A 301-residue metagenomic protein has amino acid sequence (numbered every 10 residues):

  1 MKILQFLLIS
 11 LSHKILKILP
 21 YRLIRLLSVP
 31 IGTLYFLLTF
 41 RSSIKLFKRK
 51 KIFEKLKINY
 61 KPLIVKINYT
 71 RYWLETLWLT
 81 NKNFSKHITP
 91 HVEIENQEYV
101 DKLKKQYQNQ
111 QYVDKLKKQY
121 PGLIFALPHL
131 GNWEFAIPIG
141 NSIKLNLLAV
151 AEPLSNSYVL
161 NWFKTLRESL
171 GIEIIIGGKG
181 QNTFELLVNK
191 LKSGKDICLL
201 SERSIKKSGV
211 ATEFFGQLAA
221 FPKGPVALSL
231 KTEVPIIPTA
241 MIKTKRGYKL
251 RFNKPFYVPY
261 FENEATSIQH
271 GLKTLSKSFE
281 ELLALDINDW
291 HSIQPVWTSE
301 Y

Functional and structural regions predicted by a protein language model:
M1-I124: Membrane-anchoring hydrophobic helices of lipid-metabolizing enzymes
F6, S10, I44-K48, I64-N68 (+4 more regions): A non-catalytic, amphipathic alpha-helix used as a structural packing/dimerization or gating element in enzyme scaffolds
L11, K45-K48, F135, W162 (+3 more regions): Short Gly/charged-rich anion-binding patches and loops
L38, K55-K61, K102-Q111, K115-Q119 (+3 more regions): Non-catalytic C-terminal accessory region of glycerolipid acyltransferases and related lyso-lipid remodeling enzymes
S43-I44, S155-S157, L218-P222: Active-site metal-coordination segments of metallo-dependent hydrolases
F84-H91, E173-G178, F214-G216, I268: Short, flexible loop segments at the rims of nucleotide/cofactor-binding pockets, characterized by
G122-K179, K207-V210, F214: Catalytic core of membrane glycerolipid acyltransferases/transacylases, capturing the structured, soluble-facing
